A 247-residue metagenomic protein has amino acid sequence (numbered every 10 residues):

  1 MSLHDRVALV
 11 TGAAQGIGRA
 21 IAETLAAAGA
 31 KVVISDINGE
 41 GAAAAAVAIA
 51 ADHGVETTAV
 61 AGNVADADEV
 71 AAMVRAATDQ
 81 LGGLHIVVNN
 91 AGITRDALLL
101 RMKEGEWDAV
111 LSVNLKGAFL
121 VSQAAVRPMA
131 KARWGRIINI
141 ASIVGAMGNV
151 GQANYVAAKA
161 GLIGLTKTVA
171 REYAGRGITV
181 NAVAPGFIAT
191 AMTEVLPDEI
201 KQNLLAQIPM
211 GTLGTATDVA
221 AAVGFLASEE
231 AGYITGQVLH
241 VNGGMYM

Functional and structural regions predicted by a protein language model:
S2, L81, F119-S122, W134 (+2 more regions): C-terminal substrate-recognition "lid" of short-chain dehydrogenase/reductases
L3-V33, V169: Canonical Rossmann dinucleotide-binding motif of NAD(H)/NADP(H)-dependent dehydrogenases/reductases, specifically
G39-E40, A61-M73, E104, T217-D218: The beta1-alpha1 cofactor-binding region of Rossmann-like NAD(H)/NADP(H)-dependent oxidoreductases
L98-L99, K103-L111, T193, L204: Substrate-binding pocket helix/loop in short-chain dehydrogenase/reductase
S122, A158, T166: Active-site helix of classical SDR
R127, R171-G175, G232: Alpha-helical segment proximal to the catalytic Tyr-Lys
S142: Residue(s) in the substrate-gating loop at a strand-loop-helix junction that position the organic substrate next
